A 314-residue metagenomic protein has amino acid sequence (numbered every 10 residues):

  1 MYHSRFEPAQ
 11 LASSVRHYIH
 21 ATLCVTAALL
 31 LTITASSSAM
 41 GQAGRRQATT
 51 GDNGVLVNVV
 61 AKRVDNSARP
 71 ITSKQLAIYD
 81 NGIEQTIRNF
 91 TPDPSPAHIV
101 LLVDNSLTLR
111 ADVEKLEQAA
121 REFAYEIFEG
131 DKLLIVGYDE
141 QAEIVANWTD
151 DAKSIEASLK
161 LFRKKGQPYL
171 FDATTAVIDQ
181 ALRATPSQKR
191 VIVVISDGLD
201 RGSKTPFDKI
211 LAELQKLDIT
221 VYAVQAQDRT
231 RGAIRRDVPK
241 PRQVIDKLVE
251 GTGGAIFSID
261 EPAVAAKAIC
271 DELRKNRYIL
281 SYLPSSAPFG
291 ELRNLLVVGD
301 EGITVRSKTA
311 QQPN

Functional and structural regions predicted by a protein language model:
M1-Y18: N-terminal secretory signal peptides that target proteins for export/translocation
L11, S37-G41: Coiled-coil-like amphipathic alpha-helices with heptad-repeat character
A12, L31-T34, N89, T205: Residue-level recognition of conserved structural "scaffold" positions that shape functional pockets and channels
H20-A35: Bacterial N-terminal signal peptides
M40-N314: Scaffold/interface architecture of coatomer-like assemblies
